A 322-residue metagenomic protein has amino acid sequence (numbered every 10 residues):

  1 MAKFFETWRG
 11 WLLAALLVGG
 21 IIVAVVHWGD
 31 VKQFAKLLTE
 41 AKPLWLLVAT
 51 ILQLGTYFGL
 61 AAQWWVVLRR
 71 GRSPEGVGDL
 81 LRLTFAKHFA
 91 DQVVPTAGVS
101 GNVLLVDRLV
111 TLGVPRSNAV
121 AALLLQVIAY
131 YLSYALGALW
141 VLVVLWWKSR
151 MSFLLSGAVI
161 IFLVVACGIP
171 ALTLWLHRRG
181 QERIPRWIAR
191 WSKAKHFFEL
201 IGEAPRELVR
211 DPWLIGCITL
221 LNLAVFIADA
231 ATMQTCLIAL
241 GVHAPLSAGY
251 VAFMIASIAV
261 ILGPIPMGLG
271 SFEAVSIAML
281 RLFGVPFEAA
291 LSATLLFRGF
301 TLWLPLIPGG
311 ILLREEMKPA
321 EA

Functional and structural regions predicted by a protein language model:
M1-F85, V144, S149-I261, F287-S292 (+1 more regions): Predominantly cytoplasmic-facing regulatory/coupling regions of multi-pass membrane proteins
V23-V26, L112, E207-L208, G268 (+1 more regions): Histidine kinase transmitter module recognition
V66, V99-V110, W140, P264-L282: Re-entrant/interfacial helical elements at transmembrane boundaries that shape and gate the permeation pathway
G71-R72, V110-V114, L240-G241, L280-V285: Short helix-loop-helix connector
G78-R82, T96-N102, T111-V127, V285-L296: Membrane-interface alpha-helices at helix entry/exit sites of multi-pass transporters
A86-T96, I238, F253-E273: Transmembrane alpha-helix interface/packing and boundary motifs in multi-pass membrane proteins, characterized by
A86-V94, N118-L139, F162-A166, S292-I307: Membrane-embedded alpha-helical segments of transport systems, primarily multispan ion/solute transporters
